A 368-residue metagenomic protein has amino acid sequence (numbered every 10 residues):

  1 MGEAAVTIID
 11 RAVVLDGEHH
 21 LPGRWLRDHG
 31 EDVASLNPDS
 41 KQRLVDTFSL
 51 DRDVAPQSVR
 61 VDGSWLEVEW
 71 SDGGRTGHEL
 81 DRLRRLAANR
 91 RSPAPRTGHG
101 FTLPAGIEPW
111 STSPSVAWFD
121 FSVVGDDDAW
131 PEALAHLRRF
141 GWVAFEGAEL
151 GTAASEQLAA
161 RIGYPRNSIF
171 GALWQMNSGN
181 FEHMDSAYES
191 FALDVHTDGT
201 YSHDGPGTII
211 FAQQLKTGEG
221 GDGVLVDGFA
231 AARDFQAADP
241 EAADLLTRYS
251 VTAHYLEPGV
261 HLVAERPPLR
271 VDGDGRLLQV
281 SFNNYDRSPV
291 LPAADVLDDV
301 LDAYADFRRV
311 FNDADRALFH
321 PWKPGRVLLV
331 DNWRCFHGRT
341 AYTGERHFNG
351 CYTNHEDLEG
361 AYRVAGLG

Functional and structural regions predicted by a protein language model:
M1-D126: Motif-centric detector for short Cys/His coordination patterns
N89, G98-E132, H136-W142, G147-A148 (+1 more regions): Active-site environment of non-heme Fe oxygenases that use a 2-His-1-carboxylate facial triad
